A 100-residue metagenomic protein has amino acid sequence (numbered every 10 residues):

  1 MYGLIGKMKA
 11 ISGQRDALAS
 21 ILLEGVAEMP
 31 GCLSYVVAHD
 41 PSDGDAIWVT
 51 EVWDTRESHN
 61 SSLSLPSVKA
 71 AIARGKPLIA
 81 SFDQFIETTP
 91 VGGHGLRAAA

Functional and structural regions predicted by a protein language model:
M1-I47, V52-P66, A80-A100: Short S/T/G/P-rich N-terminal loop/turn motif that feeds into the first structured element of a domain
